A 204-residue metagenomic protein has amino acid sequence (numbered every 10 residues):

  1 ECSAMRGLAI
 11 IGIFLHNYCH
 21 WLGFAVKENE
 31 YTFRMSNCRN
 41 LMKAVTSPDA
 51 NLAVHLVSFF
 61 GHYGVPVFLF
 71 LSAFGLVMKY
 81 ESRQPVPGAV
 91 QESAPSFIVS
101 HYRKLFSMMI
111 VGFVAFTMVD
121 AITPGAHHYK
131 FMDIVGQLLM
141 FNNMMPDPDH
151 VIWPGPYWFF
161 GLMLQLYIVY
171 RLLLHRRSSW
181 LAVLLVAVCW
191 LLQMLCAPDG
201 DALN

Functional and structural regions predicted by a protein language model:
C2-A9, A50-N51, V57-L69, M78-A121 (+2 more regions): Transmembrane alpha-helical segments and their boundary/interface "anchor" motifs in multi-pass integral membrane
S3, D133-W158, V169-N204: Aromatic-enriched alpha-helical transmembrane segments of multi-pass intramembrane proteins
G7, G23-M42: N-terminal regions that are enriched for targeting/export leaders and immediately downstream pro/stem segments
I13-V26, A121: Alpha-helical transmembrane segments of multi-pass membrane proteins
N17, L76, F116-D120, Q193-A197: Structural signal for membrane-spanning alpha-helices in multi-pass inner-membrane proteins, emphasizing helix cores
F33-V54, I134-M144: Extracytosolic (periplasmic/ER-lumenal) interhelical loops and adjacent juxtamembrane/interface segments of multi-pass
V45-V65, P146-L162: Hydrophobic alpha-helical transmembrane segments
